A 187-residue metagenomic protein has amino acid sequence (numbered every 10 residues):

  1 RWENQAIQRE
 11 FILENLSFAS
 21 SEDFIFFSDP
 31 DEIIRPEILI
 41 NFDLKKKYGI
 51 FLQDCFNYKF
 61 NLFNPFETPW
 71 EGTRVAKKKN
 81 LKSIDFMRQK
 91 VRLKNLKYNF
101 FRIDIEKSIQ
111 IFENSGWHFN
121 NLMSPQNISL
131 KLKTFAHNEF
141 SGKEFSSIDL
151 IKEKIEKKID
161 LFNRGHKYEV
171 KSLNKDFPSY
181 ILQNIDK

Functional and structural regions predicted by a protein language model:
R1-F27, P36: Active-site-proximal specificity loops/subdomain of glycosyltransferases
W2-Q5, E32-S141: Conserved catalytic core of nucleotide-sugar-dependent glycosyltransferases
S21, K45-Y48, S83, N95-K97 (+3 more regions): Generic intrinsically disordered, low-complexity segments enriched for polar/acidic and small residues
D23, D29-D31, D43, D54 (+6 more regions): Acidic-enriched, low-complexity/disordered segments with a strong bias for Aspartate over Glutamate
K107-K187: C-terminal accessory extensions appended to soluble enzyme cores
